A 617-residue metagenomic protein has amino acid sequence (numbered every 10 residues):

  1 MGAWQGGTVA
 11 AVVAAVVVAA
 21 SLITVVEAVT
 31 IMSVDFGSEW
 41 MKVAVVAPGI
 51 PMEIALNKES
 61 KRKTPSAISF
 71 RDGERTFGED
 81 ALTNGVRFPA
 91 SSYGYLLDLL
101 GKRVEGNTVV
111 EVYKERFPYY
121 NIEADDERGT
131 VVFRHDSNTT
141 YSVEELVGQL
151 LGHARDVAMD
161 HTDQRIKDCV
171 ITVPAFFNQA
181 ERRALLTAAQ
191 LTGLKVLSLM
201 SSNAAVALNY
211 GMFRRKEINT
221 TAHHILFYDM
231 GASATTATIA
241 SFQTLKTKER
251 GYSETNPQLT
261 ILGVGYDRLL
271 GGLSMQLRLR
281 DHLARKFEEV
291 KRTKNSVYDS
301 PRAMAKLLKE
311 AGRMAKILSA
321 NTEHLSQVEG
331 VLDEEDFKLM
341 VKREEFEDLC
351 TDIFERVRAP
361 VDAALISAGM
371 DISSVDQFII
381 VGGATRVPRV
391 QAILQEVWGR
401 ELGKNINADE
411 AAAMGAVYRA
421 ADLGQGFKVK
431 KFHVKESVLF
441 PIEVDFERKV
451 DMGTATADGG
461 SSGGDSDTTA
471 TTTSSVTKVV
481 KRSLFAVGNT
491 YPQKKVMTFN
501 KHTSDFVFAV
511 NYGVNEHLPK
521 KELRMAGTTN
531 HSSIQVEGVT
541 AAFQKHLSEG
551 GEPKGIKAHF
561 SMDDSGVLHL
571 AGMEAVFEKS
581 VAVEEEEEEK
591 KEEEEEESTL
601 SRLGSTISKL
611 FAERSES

Functional and structural regions predicted by a protein language model:
G2-A11, I23-E111, D136-T140, Q149 (+1 more regions): Oxyanion-binding/catalytic loops of NTP- or PPi-dependent enzymes
V13-S21: Bacterial N-terminal signal peptides
N107-G129: Signature of the cytosolic headpiece of P-type E1-E2 ATPases
R116-Y120, H153-A158: Short, charged beta->alpha transition segments
S142-E144: Hydrophobic alpha-helical hairpins/lids featuring a short glycine-rich hinge
